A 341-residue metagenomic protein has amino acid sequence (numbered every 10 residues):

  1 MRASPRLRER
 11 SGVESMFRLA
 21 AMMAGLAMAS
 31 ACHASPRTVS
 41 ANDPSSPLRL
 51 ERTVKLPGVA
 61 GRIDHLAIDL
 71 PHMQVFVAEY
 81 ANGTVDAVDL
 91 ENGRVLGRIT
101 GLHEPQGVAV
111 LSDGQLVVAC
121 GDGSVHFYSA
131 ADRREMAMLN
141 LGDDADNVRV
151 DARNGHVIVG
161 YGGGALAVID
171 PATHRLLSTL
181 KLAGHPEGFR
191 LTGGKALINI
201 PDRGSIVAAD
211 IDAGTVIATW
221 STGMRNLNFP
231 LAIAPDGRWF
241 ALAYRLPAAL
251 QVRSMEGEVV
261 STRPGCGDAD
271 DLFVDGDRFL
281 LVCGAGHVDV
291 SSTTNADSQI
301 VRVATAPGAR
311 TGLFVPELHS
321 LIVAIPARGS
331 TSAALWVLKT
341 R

Functional and structural regions predicted by a protein language model:
L7-A20: Bacterial N-terminal signal peptides that target proteins for export
R10-G12, L26, D69: Short linear sequence motifs
A20-S30: Bacterial N-terminal signal peptides
C32-R341: Predominantly soluble domains enriched in secretory-pathway, periplasmic, or organellar proteins
